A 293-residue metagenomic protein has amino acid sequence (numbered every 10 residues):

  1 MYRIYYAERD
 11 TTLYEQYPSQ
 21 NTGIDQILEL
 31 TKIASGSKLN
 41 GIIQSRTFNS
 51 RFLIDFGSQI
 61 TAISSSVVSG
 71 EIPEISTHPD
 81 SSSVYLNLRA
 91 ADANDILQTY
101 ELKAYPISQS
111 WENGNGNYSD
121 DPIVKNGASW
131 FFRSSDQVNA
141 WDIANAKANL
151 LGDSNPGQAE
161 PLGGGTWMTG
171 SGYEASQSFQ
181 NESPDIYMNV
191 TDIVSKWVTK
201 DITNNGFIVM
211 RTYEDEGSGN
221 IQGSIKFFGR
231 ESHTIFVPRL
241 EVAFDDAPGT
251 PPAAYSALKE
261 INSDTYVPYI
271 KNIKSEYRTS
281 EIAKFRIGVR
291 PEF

Functional and structural regions predicted by a protein language model:
M1-E276, G288: Secreted, disulfide-rich extracellular signaling modules
I282-F293: Beta-strand-rich structural segments
